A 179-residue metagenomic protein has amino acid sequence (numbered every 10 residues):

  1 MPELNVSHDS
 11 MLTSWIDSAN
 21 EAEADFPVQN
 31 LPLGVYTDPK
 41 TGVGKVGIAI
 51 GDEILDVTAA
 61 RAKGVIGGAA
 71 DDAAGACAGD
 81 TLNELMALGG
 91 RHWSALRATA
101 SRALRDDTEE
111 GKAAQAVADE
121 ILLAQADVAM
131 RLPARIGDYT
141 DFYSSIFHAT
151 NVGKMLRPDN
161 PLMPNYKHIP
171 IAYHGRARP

Functional and structural regions predicted by a protein language model:
M1-V6: Charged, compositionally biased non-catalytic regions
S7-D38, A49, L55-P179: Active-site microenvironments in enzyme catalytic cores
G42-V46: Short, mixed charged/polar active-site loops that provide acid/base catalysis or chelate metal/phosphate cofactors
